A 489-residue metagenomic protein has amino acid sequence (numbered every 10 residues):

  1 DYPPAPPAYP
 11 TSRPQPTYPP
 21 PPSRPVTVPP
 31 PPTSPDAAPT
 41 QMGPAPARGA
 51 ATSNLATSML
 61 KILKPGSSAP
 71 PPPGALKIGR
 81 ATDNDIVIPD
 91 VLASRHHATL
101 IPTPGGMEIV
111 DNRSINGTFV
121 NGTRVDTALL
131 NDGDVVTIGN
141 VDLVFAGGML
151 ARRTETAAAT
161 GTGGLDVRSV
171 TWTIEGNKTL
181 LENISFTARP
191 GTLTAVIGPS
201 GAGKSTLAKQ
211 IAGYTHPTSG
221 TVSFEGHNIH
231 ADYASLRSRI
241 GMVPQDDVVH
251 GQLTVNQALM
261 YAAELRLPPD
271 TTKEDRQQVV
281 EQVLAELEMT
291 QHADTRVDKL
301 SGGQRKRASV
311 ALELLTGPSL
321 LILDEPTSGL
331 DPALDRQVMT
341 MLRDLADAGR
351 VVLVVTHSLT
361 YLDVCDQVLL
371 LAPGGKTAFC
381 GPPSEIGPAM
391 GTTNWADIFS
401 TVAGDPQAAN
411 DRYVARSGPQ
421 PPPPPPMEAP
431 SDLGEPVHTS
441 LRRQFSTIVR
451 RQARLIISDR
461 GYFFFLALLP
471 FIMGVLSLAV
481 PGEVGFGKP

Functional and structural regions predicted by a protein language model:
D1-V91, I101-T103, N112, R153-E155: Intrinsically disordered, low-complexity acidic Ser/Thr-rich regulatory segments
I115, V120, N131, V135 (+10 more regions): Topological signature of polytopic alpha-helical transporters
V120, G220-N228, L236: Conserved ABC transporter NBD signature motif
A212: Helix-to-loop junction immediately C-terminal to a conserved catalytic motif
G251-P268: Q-loop/switch helix immediately C-terminal to the Walker
M260, D275-H292: Conserved ABC ATPase "signature" region
E313-L314: ABC ATPase C-loop
L321-E325: Catalytic Walker B motif of ABC-type/P-loop ATPase nucleotide-binding domains
